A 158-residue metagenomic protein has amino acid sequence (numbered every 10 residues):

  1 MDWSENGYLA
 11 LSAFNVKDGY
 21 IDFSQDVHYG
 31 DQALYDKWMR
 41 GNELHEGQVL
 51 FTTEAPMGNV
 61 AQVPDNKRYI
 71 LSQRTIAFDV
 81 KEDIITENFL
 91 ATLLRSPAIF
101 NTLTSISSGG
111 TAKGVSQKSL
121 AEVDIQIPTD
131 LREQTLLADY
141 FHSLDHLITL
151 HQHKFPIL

Functional and structural regions predicted by a protein language model:
M1-L158: Feature detects amphipathic, helix-rich regulatory segments
